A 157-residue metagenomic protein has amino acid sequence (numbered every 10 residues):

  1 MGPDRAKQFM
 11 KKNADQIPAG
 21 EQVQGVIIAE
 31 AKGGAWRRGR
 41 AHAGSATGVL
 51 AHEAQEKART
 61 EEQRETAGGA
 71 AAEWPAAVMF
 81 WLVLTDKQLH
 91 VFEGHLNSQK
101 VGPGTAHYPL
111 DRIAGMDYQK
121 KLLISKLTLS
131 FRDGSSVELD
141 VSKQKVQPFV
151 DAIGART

Functional and structural regions predicted by a protein language model:
M1, A41-A46: Structured extracytoplasmic
G2-R5, F9-I28, H52, A58 (+3 more regions): Acidic, Ser/Thr- and proline-rich intrinsically disordered linker/docking segments of eukaryotic scaffolds
I27-A31, L50, Q88: Short glycine-rich, polar/acidic loop-and-turn segments at beta strand-coil junctions
A31-A43: N-terminal, charged amphipathic alpha-helical interaction modules
G34, V91, S98-K100: Eukaryotic short linear interaction motifs
G44-A46, L50-Q55: Long intrinsically disordered, low-complexity regions that are acidic and Ser/Thr-rich
A77-L82, D86-Q88: Short, surface-exposed beta-edge/turn micro-motifs
Q88-V91, T128: General beta-strand recognition
